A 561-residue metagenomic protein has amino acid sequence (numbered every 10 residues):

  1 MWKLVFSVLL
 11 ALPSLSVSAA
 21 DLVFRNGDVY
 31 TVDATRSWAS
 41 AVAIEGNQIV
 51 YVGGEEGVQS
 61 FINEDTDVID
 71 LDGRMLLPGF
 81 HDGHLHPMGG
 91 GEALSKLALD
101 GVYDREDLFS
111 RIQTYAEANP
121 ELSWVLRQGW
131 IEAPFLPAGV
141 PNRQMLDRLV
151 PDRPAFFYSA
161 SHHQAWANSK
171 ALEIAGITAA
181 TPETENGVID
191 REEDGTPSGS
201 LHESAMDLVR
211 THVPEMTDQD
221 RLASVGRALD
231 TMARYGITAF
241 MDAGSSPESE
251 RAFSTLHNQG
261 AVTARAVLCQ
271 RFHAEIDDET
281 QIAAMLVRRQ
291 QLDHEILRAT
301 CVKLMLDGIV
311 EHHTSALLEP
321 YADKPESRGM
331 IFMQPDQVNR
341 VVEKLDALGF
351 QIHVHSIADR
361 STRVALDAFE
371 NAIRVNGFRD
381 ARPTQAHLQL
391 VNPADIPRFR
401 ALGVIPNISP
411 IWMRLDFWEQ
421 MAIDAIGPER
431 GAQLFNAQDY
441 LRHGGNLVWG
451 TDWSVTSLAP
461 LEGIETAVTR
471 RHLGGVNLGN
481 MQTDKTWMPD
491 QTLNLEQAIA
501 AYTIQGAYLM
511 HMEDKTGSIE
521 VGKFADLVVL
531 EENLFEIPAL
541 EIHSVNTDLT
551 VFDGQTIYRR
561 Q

Functional and structural regions predicted by a protein language model:
M1-V8: Sec-dependent signal peptide recognition, specifically the positively charged N-region followed immediately by
P13-L15: N-terminal signal peptide c-region/cleavage motif recognized by signal peptidases
V17-A19: Boundary at the C-terminal end of the N-terminal hydrophobic targeting segment
D21-R25, Y30, A34-A284, T300 (+6 more regions): Divalent metal-binding segments
A233, D293, D346, R400 (+1 more regions): Anion (oxyanion) recognition and catalysis
L256-G260, L286-H294, F378, F399-A401: Acidic (Asp/Glu)-rich catalytic clusters
I296-T314, G403-R414: Non-cysteine beta-strand/loop elements that form the S-adenosyl-L-methionine
E343-H353, R360-P383, H387-L388, P393 (+5 more regions): His/Asp/Glu-enriched, well-ordered alpha-helical/loop segment that forms or immediately abuts the divalent-metal
